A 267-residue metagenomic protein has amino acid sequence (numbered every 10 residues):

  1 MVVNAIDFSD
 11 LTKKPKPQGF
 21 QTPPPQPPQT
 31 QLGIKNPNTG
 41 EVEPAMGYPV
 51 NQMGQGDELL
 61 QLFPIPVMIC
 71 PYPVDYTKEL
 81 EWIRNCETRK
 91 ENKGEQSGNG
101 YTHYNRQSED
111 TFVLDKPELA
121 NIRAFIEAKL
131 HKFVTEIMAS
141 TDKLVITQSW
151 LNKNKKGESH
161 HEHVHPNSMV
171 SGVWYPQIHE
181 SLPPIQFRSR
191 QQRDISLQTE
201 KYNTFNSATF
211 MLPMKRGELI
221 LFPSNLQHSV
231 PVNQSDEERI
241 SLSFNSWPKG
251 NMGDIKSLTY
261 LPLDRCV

Functional and structural regions predicted by a protein language model:
M1-M53: Charge-dense, intrinsically disordered terminal/linker segments
Q52-M138, S159, Y260-R265: Non-heme Fe(II)/2-oxoglutarate
A139-S149: A short coil-to-beta-strand element that immediately follows conserved catalytic motifs
N152-L221, N251-Y260: Catalytic core of non-heme Fe(II) oxygenases with the double-stranded beta-helix
H160-H163, H228-S235: Short beta-strand His + acidic residue motifs that chelate non-heme Fe in jelly-roll/DSBH and cupin folds
R239, S246-V267: Non-heme Fe(II)/2-oxoglutarate
